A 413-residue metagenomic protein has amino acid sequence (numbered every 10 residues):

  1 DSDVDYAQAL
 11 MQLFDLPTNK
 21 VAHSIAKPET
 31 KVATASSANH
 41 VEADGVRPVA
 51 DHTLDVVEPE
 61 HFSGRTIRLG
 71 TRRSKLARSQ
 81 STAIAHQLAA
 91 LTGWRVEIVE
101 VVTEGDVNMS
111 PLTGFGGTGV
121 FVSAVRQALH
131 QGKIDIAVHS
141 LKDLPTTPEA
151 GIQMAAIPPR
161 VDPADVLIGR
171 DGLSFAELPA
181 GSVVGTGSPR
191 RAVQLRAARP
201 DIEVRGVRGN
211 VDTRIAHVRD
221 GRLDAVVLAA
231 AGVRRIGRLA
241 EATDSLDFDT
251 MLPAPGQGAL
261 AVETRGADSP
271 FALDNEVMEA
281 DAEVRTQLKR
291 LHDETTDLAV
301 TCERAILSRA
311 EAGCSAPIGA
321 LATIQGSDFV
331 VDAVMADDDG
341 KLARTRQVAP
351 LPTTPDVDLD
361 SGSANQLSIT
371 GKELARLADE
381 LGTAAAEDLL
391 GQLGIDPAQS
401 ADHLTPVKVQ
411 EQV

Functional and structural regions predicted by a protein language model:
S2-D3, L10, K27, K31-A35 (+5 more regions): Small-molecule-sensing regulatory modules
D15: OB-fold/S1-family RNA-binding modules
N19-K20, T30: Polybasic, low-complexity intrinsically disordered segments
P111-D135: Short, structured active-site "lid" loops
D135-V138, D224-A225: Short, Asp-centered acidic motifs that coordinate Mg2+ and/or phosphate in catalytic or ligand-binding sites
L141-L144, A150-I202, R265, S269: A conserved helix-loop-strand patch within extracytoplasmic ligand-binding domains of the periplasmic binding
